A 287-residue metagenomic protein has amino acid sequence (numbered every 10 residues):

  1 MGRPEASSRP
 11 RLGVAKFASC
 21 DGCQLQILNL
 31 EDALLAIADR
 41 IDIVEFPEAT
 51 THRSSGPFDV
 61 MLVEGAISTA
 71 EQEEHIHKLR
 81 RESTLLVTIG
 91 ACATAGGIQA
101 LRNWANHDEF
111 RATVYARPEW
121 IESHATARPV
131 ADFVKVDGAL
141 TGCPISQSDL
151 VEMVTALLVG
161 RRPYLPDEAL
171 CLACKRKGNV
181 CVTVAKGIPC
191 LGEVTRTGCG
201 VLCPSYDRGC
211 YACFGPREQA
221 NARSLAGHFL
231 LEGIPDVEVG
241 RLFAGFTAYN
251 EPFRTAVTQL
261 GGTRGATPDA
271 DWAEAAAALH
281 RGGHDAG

Functional and structural regions predicted by a protein language model:
M1-L62, Q72-E73, H77-L85, D108-G287: Iron-sulfur (Fe-S) cluster-binding modules
G65-I67, A91: Short glycine-/small-residue-rich Rossmann-like dinucleotide-binding loops
V87-I89: Active-site neighborhood of phospho(di)ester-bond hydrolases with catalytic His/Asp-centered motifs
C92-G97: Short gly/pro/ser/thr-enriched loop/turn and capping motifs at secondary-structure boundaries
N103-H107: Short, hinge-like loop/turn segments at secondary-structure boundaries
